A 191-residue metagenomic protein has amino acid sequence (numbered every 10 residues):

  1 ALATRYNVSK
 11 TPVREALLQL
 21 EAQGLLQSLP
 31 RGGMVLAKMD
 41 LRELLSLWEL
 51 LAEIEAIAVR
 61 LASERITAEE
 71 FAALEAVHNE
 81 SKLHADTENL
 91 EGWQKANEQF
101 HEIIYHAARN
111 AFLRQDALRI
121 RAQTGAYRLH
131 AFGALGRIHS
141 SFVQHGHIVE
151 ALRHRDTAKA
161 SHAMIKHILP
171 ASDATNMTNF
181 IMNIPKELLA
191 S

Functional and structural regions predicted by a protein language model:
A1-E64, D173-S191: Short linear motifs at protein or domain termini
R5, G136-S191: C-terminal regulatory/effector modules of DNA-binding transcriptional regulators
A22-Q27, I120-A122, G136-I138: Mobile beta-alpha loop/short-helix "lid" or hinge segments that flank ligand
R31, I54, A76, S140-V143: Alpha-helix N-cap/N′ positions at the starts of helices
L47, A68-H130, V143-E150, K159-P170: Conserved amphipathic alpha-helical segments that form helical-bundle/coiled-coil interaction surfaces
